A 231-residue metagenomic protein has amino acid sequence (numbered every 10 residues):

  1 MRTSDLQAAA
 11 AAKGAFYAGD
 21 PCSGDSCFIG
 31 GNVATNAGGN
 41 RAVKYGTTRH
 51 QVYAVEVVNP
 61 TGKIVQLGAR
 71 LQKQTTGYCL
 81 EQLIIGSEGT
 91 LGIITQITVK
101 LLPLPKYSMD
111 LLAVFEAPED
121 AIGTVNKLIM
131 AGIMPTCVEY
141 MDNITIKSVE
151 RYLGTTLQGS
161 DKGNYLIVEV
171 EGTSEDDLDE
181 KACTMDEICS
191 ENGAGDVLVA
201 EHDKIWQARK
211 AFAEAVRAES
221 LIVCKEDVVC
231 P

Functional and structural regions predicted by a protein language model:
M1-P231: Noncatalytic alpha-helical scaffold of FAD-dependent oxidoreductases
